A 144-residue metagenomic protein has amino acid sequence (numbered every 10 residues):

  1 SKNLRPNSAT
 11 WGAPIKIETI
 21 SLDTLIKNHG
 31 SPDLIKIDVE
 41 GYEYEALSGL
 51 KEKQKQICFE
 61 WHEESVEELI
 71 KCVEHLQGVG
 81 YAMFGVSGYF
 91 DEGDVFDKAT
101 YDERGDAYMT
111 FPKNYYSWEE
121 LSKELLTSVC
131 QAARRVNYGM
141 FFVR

Functional and structural regions predicted by a protein language model:
S1-I20: Glycine-rich adenosyl-binding loop in Rossmann-like folds that engage adenosine-containing cofactors
T24-R144: Conserved acidic-Pro-Pro-aromatic motif
